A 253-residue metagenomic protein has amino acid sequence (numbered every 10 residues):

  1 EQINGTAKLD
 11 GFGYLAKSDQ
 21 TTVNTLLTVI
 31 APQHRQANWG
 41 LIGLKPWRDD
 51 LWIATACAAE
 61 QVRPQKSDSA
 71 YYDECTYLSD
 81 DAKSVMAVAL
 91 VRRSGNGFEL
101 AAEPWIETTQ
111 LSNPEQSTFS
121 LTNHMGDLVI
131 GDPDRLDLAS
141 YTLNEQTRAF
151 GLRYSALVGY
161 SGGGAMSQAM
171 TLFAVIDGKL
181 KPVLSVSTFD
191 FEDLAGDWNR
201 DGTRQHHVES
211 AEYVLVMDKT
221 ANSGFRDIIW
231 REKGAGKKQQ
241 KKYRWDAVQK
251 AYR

Functional and structural regions predicted by a protein language model:
E1-W47, G163-R253: Acidic, small-residue rich beta-repeat scaffolds with periodic aromatic anchors
Y14-K17, E60, L78: General secretory precursor processing signal
R35, A58-Y71, G97, G159-G162 (+1 more regions): Short, surface-exposed beta-strand/loop "edge" segments at domain boundaries and coil↔beta transitions
I42-E60, K66-S69, D73-E74, A87 (+2 more regions): Acidic/hydrophobic-patterned starts of short beta strands in beta-sheet-rich repeat architectures
D49-D50, D68-Y71, K83, N96 (+6 more regions): Intrinsic-disorder/low-complexity loop/linker signature
V62-L78, L194-H207: Low-complexity, polar-biased intrinsically disordered regions enriched in Pro/Ser/Thr/Gly
C75-Y77, D81-R93, M166-G178, R244: Beta-propeller blade signature
K83-Q168: Extracellular-facing segments of soluble proteins and assemblies that are Gly/Ser/Thr-biased and enriched in aromatics
